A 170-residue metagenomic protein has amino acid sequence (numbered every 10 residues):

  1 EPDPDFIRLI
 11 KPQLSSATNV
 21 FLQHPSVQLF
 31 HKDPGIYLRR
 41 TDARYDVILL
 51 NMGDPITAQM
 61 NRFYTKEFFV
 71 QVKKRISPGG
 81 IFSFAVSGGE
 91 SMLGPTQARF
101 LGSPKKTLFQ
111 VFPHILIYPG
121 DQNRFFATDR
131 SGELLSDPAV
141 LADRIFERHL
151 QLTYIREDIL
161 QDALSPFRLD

Functional and structural regions predicted by a protein language model:
E1-K105: The AdoMet/dcAdoMet-binding core of the Class I SAM-like
Q23-P25, D33-R40, F100, K106 (+1 more regions): Soluble small-group transferase modules, centered on the S-adenosyl donor enzyme superfamily
